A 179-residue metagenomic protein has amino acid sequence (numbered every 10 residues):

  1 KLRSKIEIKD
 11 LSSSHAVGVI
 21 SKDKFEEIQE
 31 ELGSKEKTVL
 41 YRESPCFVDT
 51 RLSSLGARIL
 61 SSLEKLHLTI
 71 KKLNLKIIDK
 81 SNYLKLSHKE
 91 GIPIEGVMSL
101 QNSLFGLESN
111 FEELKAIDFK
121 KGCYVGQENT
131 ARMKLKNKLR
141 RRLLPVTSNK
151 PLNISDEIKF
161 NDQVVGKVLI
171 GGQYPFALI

Functional and structural regions predicted by a protein language model:
K1-E90, K159-F160: Acidic, low-complexity central loop/insert segments
K24, K65, I94, L139 (+1 more regions): Residues that cap or initiate secondary-structure elements
R42-S61, N102-G122: The conserved catalytic core of RNA pseudouridine synthases
A57, K85, G96, K120-G122 (+1 more regions): Conserved active-site beta-strand-loop modules that form the wall/rim of enzyme catalytic pockets and either contain
K80-S81, K85-F111: Short, conserved active-site entrance elements at the starts or edges of catalytic domains
K85-H88, K121, K136-R141: A short beta-strand-loop-alpha-helix capping motif that often carries His-Thr
L107-I117, Q127, A131-I179: Glycine-rich, small/acidic residue-mixed loop/short-helix segments
